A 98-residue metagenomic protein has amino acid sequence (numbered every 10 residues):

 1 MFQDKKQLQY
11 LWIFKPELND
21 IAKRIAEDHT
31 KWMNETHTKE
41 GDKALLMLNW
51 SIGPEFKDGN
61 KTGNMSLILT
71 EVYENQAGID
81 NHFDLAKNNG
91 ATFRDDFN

Functional and structural regions predicted by a protein language model:
M1-K6, N60-G63: Short, flexible turn/loop "capping" segments at secondary-structure junctions
K5-K15, I68-T70: Active-site-flanking beta-strand signature of metal-NTP-handling nucleotidyl enzymes and homologous cyclase-like
K15-D20, E35-K39: Short acidic-aromatic low-complexity motifs
D20-R24, N75-L85: Short amphipathic alpha-helices within nucleic acid-binding modules
D28-T36, L85-A86: Structured segments of extracytoplasmic/periplasmic soluble domains in secreted or envelope-associated proteins
M33-I68, F97-N98: Short, glycine- and small/hydrophobic-rich beta-strand elements in well-ordered beta-sheets
K87-N98: Outer-membrane beta-barrel domain signature
